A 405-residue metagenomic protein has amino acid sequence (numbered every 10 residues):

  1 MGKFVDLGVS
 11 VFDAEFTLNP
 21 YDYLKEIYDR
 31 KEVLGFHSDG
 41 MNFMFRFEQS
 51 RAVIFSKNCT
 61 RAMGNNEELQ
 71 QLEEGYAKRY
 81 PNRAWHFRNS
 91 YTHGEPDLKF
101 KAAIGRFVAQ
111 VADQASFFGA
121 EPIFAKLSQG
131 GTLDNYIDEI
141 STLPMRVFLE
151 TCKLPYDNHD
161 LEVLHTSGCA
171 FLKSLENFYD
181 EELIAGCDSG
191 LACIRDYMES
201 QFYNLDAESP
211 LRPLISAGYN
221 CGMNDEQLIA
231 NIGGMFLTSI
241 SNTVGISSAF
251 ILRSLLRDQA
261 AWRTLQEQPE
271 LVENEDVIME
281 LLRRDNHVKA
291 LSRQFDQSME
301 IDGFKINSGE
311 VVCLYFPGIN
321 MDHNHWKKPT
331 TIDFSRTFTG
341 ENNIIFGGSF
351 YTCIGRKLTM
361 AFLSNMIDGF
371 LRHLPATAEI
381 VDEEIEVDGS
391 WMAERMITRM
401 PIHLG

Functional and structural regions predicted by a protein language model:
M1-G405: Cytochrome P450
